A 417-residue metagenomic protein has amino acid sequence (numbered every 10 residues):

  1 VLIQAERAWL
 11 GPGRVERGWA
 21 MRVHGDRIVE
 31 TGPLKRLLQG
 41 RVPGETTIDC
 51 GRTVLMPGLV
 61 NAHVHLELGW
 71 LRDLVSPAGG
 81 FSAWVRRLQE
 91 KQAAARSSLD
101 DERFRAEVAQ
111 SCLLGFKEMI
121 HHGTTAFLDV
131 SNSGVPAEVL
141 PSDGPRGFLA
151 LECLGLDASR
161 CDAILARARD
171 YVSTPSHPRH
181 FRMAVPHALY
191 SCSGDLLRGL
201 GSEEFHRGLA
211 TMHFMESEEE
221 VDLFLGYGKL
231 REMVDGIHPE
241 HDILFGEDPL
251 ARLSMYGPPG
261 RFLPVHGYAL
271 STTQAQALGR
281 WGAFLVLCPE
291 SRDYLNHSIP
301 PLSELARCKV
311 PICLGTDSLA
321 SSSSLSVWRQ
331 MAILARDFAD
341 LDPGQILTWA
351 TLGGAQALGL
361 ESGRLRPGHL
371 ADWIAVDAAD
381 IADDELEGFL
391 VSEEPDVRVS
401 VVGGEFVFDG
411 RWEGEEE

Functional and structural regions predicted by a protein language model:
V1-R41, E405: N-terminal metal-binding scaffold of metallo-dependent hydrolase/deaminase domains
R36-M56: Active-site metal-binding motif and surrounding structural segment of the metallo-beta-lactamase
G44, V135-D143, L165-F284, N296-I312 (+1 more regions): Histidine/acidic residue-rich metal-binding segments in metalloenzymes
V54-L55, R72-D143, A166-H177: Alpha-helical scaffold segments that flank or form the walls of functional sites
G58-G69, L209-E218: Histidine-centered catalytic micro-motifs
W70-A109, F148-L151, S217-G260, L334-L341: Active-site gating loops and adjacent loop-to-helix segments of metal-dependent hydrolytic enzymes
M255-P259, S298-A379: His/Asp/Glu-enriched, well-ordered alpha-helical/loop segment that forms or immediately abuts the divalent-metal
L370-E417: C-terminal cap of metal-dependent C-N hydrolases
